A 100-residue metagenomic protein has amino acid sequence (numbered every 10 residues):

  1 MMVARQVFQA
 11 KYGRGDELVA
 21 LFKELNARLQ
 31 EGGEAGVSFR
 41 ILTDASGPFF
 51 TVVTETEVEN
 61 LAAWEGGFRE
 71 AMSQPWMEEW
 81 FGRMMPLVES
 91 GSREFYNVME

Functional and structural regions predicted by a protein language model:
M1-M2, E100: Absolute protein N-terminus
M2-Q9, F39-A71, E94: Short, well-ordered beta-strand segments in beta-rich or mixed alpha/beta enzyme and ligand-binding folds
Y12-D16, N60-A62, M99: Residues that cap or initiate secondary-structure elements
R14-R40, M72, W76, W80-R83: Short amphipathic alpha-helical segments
K23, E65-G67, A71, S90-S92 (+1 more regions): A beta-strand edge to alpha-helix "cap/lid" segment located at domain peripheries
G32, G36-V53, E78-E100: Glycine-rich beta-strand-turn "strand-cap" elements at beta-sheet edges
